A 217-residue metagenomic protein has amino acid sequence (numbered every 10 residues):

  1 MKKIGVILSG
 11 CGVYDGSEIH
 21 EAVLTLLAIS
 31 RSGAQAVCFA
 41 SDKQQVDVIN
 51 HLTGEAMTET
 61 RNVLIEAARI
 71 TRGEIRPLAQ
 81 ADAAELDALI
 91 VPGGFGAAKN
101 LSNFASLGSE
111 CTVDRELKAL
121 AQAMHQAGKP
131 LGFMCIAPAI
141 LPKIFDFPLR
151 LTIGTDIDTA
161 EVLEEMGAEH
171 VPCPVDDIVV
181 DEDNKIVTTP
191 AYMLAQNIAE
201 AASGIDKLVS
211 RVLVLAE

Functional and structural regions predicted by a protein language model:
M1-L8, G12-E18, D47-M57: Accessory recognition modules or surfaces
G5-I19, V23-R31, Q35-V37, E74-E217: Active-site-adjacent pocket-lining segments in enzyme domains
F39-I65: N-terminal beta-loop-helix "entrance" segment that forms/cooperates in small-molecule cofactor or anionic ligand
T58-E74, A79-D82: Glycine/small-residue-rich loop that forms an oxyanion/phosphate-binding "nest" at active or ligand-binding sites
